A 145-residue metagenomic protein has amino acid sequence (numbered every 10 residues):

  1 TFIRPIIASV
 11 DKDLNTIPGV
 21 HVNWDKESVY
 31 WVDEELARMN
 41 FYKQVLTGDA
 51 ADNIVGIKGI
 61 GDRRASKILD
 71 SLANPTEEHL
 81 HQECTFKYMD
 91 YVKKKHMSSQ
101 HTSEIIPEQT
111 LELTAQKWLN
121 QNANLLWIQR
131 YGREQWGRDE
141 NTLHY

Functional and structural regions predicted by a protein language model:
T1-H144: Extended two-metal-dependent nuclease catalytic cores across DNA- and RNA-processing enzymes
